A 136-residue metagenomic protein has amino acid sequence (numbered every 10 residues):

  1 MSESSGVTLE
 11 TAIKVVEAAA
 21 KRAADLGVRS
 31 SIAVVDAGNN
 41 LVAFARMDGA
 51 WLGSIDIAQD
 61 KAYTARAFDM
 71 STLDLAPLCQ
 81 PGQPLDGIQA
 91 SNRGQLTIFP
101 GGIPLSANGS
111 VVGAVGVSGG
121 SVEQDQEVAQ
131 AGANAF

Functional and structural regions predicted by a protein language model:
M1-F136: Flexible, solvent-exposed loop/hinge segments and secondary-structure transition points
